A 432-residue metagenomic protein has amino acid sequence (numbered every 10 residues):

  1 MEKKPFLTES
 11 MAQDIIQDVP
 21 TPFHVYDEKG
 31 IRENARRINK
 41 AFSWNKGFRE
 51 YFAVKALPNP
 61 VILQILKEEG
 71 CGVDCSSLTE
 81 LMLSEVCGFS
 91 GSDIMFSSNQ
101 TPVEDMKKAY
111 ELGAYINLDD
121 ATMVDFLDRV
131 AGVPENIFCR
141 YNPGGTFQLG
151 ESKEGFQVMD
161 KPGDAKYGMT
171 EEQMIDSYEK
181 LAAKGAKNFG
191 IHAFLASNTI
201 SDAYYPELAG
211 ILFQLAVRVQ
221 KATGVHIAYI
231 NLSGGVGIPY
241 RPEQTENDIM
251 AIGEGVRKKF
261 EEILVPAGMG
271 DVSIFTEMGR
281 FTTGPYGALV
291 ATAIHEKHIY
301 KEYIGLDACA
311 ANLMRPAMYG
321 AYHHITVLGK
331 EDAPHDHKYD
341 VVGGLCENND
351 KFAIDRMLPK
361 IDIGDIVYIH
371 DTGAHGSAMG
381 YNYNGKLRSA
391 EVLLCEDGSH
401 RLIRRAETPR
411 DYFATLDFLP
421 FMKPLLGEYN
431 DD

Functional and structural regions predicted by a protein language model:
M1-Y115, A121-E135, G150, D176 (+5 more regions): A charged N-terminal "starter" segment
T21, R36, K40-W44, G132 (+9 more regions): Generic secondary-structure signature for well-ordered alpha-helical cores
I31, K55, S77, A109 (+6 more regions): Conserved, mostly hydrophobic/aromatic
A56-P58, T79, Q100-P102, D120-T122 (+7 more regions): Active-site-proximal loop/turn and secondary-structure-junction residues that shape catalytic pockets, frequently
C75, F96, L118, A193-A196 (+3 more regions): Conserved beta-strand positions
N136-N142: ATP-grasp fold ATP-binding core
T146-H295, L358, N384: Active-site loop/helix belt of alpha/beta enzymes
E261, M269-D432: Charged (often Lys/Glu-rich) extended helix/loop segments that serve as interaction or gating elements
